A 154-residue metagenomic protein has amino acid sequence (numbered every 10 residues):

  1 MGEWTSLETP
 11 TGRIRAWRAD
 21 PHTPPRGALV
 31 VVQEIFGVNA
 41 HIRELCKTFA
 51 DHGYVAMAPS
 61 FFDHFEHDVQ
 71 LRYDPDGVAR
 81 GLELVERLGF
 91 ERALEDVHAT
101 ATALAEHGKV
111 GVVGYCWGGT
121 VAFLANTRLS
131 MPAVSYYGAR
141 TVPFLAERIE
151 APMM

Functional and structural regions predicted by a protein language model:
M1-M154: N-terminal cap/leader regions of alpha/beta-hydrolase-fold enzymes, predominantly small-molecule hydrolases
